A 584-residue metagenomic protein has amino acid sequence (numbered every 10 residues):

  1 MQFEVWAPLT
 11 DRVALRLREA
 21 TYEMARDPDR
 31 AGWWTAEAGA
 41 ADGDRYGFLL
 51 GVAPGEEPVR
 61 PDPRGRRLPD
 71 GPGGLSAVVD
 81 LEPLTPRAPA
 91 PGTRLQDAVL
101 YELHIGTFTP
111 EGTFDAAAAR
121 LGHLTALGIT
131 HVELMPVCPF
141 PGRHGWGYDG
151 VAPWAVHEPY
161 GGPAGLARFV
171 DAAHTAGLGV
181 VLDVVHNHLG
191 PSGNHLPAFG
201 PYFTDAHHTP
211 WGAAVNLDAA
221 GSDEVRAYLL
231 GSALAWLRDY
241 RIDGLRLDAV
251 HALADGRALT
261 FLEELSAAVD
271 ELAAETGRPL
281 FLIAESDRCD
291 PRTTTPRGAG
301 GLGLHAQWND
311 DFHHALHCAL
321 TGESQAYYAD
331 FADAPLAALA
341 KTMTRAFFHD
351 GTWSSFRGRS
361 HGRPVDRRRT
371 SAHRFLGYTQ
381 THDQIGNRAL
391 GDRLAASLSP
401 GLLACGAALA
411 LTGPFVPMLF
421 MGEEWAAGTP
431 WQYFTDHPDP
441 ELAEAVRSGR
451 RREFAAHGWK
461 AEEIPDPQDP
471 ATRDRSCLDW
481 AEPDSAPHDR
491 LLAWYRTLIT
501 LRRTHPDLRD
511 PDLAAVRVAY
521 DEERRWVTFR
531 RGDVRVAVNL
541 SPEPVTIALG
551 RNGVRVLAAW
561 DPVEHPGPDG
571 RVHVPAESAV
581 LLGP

Functional and structural regions predicted by a protein language model:
Q2, T21-E102, T109-G112, H123 (+1 more regions): The feature marks proteins involved in alpha-glucan
V5, F48, L103, L124 (+11 more regions): Conserved, mostly hydrophobic/aromatic
W6-R12, S541-E543, R551-N552: Short proline/glycine-enriched turn/loop motifs at strand-loop junctions of beta-rich domains
A7, D42-R45, P566-P584: C-terminal beta-strand-rich structural cap/linker in extracellular carbohydrate-active enzymes
G92-L95, H104-E275, F281, T293: Substrate-binding/active-site clefts of carbohydrate-active enzymes
S266-W459: Conserved alpha/beta catalytic core and glycan-binding cleft of carbohydrate-active enzymes
F348-G362, L419-F420, W425-F434, A456 (+1 more regions): Glycan-recognition and catalytic regions of carbohydrate-active enzymes
N552, W560, P575-A579: Tight coil/turn sites that cap or link beta-strands
